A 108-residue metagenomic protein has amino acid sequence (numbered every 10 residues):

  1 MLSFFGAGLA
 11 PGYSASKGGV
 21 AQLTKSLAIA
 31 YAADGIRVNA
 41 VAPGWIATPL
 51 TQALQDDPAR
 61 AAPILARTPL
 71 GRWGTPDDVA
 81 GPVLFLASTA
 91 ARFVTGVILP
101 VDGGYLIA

Functional and structural regions predicted by a protein language model:
M1-A10, A32-A33: Active-site "substrate specificity/gating" loop of NAD(P)-dependent dehydrogenases, especially the short-chain
F4, A21, A42-A53: Short, flexible catalytic-loop segment of classical short-chain dehydrogenase/reductase
L9, Y13, A21: Catalytic tyrosine of NAD(P)H-dependent dehydrogenase/reductases that use a Tyr as the general acid/base
S16, T24: Active-site helix of classical SDR
I29-A33, R92: Alpha-helical segment proximal to the catalytic Tyr-Lys
D34-G44: Conserved beta-loop-beta element that borders a ligand/cofactor-binding pocket
R37, R72-L106: C-terminal substrate-recognition "lid" of short-chain dehydrogenase/reductases
P58-D78: Catalytic Tyr-x(3-8)-Lys segment
